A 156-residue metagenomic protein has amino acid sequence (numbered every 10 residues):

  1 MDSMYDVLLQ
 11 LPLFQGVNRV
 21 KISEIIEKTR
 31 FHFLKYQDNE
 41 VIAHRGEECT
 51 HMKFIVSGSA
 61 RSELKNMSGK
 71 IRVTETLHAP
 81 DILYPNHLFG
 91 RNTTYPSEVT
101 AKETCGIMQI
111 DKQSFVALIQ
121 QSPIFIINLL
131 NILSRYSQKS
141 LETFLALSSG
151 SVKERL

Functional and structural regions predicted by a protein language model:
M1-F33, Q37, I82-L83, H87-R91: Cyclic nucleotide-binding regulatory module and flanking cytosolic helices
Q10, H51, C105-G106: Short active-site oxyanion
F14, T74, I107-M108: A residue-level structural signature of the nucleotidyltransferase/glycosyltransferase Rossmann-like core
L34-K35, V99, S137: Short, flexible turn/loop "capping" segments at secondary-structure junctions
E40-K102: Cyclic nucleotide-binding regulatory domains
K102, Q120-L156: Polybasic "coupling" helices that flank or enter modular domains
F115-V116: A generic structural signal for short hydrophobic patches within well-formed alpha-helices
